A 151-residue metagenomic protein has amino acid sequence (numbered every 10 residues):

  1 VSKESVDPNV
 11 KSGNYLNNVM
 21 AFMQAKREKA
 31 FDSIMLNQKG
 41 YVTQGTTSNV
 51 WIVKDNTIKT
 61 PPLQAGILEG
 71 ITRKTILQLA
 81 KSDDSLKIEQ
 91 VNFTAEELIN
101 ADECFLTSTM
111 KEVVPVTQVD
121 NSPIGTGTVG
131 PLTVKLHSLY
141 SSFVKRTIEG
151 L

Functional and structural regions predicted by a protein language model:
V1-L151: Helix-start/capping segments and mature chain N-termini
